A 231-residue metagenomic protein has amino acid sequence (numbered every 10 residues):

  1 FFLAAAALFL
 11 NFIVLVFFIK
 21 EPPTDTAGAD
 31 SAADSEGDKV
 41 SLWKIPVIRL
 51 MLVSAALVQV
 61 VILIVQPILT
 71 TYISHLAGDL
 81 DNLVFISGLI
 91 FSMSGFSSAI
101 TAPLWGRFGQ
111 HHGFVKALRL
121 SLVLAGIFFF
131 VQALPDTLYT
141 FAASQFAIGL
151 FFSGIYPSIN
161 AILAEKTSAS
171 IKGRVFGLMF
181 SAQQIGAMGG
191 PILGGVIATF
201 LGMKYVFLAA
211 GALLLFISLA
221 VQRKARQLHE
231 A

Functional and structural regions predicted by a protein language model:
A6-A27, I217-A225: C-terminal membrane-cytosol helix-exit motif in multi-pass small-molecule transporters
E21-V53: Juxtamembrane intracellular "pre-TM" segments in multi-pass secondary transporters
K44-V65, F146, L150: Pair of pore-lining "gating" transmembrane helices in MFS-fold secondary transporters
P67-F85: Short amphipathic helix-loop junctions that connect adjacent transmembrane helices in Major Facilitator Superfamily/SLC
I100-G113, A198-T199: Helix-to-loop junctions at the C-terminal end of transmembrane segments in multipass secondary transporters
K116-V131, G211: Structural signature of the two symmetry-related core transmembrane helices
F128, Y139-A147: Paired small-residue
G154-T167: Intracellular juxtamembrane helix-capping segments at the cytosolic ends of symmetry-related transmembrane helices
